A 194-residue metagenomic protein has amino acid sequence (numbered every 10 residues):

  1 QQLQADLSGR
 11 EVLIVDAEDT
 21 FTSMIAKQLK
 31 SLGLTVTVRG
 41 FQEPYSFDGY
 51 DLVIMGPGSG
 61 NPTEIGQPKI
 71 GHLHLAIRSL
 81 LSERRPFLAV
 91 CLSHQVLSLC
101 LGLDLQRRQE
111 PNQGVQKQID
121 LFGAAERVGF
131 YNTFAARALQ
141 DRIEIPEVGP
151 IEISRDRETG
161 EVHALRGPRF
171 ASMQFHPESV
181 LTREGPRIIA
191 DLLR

Functional and structural regions predicted by a protein language model:
Q1-T20, E178-R194: RNA-binding accessory domains that recognize and position tRNA/RNA substrates
L3-D6, R10, V53-M55, R78 (+2 more regions): Generic alpha-helix detector with strongest preference for long hydrophobic helices that associate with membranes
A5, D48, N112-Q116: Polar/charged alpha-helical tracts
E11, D19-V90, Q95, L101: Flexible gly/pro-rich beta->alpha loop and the following alpha-helix that scaffold active-site loops
L32, I70, K117, G185 (+1 more regions): Solvent-exposed, non-transmembrane amphipathic alpha-helical segments
V38, F122-G123, D191: Alpha-helix boundary/capping detector
H74-S79, E83-V90, Q95-R183, R187: Pocket-forming structural segment of enzyme catalytic cores
